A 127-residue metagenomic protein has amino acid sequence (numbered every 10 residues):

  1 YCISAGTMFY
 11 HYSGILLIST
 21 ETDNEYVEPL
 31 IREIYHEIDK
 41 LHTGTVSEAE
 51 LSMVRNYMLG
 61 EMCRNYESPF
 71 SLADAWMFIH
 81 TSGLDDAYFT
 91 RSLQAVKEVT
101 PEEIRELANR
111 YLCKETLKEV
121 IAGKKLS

Functional and structural regions predicted by a protein language model:
Y1-T43, E48-E98, T116-K124: M16 family metallopeptidases and their MPP-like homologs
R105-I121: Bilobed periplasmic-binding protein-like "clamshell/Venus-flytrap" ligand-binding domains
